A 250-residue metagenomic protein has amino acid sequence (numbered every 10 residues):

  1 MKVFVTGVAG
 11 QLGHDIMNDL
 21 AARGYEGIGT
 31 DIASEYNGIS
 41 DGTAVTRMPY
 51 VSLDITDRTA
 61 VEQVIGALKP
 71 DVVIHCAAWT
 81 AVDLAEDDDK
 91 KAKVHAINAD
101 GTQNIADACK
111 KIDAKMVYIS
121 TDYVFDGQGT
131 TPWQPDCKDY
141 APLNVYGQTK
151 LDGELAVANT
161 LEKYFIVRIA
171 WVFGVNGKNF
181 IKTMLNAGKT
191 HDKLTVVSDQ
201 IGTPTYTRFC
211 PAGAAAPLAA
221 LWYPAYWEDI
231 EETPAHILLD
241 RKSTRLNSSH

Functional and structural regions predicted by a protein language model:
M1-R23: N-terminal Rossmann NAD(P)H-binding glycine-rich loop of SDR-like oxidoreductase domains
T6, D71-C76, Y118, L239: Rossmann-fold scaffold of SDR-type NAD(P)-dependent oxidoreductases
G24-G38: Conserved glycine-rich Rossmann-like NAD(P)H-binding loop of the short-chain dehydrogenase/reductase
T43-R58: Rossmann-fold cofactor-recognition segment
I55-I97: NAD(P)H-binding glycine-rich loop region in Rossmannoid oxidoreductase-like domains and their noncatalytic homologs
A92-N104, V124-V167, W171-V172: Catalytic helix-loop patch of NAD(P)-dependent Rossmann-fold dehydrogenases
L155-T203, R208-A216: NAD(P)-dependent short-chain dehydrogenase/reductase
K242-H250: Conserved small/polar residues in nucleotide/adenosyl-binding loops
